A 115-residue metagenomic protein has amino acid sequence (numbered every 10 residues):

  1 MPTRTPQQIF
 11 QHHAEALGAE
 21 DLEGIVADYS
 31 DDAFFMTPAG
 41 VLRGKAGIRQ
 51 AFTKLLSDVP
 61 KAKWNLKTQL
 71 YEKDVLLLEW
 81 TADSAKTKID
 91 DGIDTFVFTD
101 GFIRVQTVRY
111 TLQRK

Functional and structural regions predicted by a protein language model:
P2-T5, Q11, E15, M36 (+1 more regions): A beta-strand edge to alpha-helix "cap/lid" segment located at domain peripheries
A19-D32: Short, well-ordered alpha-helical segments enriched in acidic and aromatic residues
G40: Flexible loop/hinge segments that line or gate small-molecule binding clefts
G44: Short, conserved phosphate/pyrophosphate- and ester-handling motifs at nucleotide-, phospho-/glycolipid
